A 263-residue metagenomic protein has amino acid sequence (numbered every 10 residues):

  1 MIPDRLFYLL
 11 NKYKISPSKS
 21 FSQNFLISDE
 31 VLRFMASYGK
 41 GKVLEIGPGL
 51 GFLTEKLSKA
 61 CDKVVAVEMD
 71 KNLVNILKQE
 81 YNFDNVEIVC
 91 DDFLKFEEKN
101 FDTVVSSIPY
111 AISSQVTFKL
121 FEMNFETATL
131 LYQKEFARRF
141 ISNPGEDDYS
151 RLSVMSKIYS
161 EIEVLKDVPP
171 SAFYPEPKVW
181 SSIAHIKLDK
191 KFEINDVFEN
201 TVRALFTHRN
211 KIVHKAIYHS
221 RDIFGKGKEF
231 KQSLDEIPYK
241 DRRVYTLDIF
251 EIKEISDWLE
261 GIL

Functional and structural regions predicted by a protein language model:
M1-N200, A204, F250-L263: Catalytic cores of RNA-modifying enzymes
F206-L263: C-terminal lobe and adjacent flexible extensions of AdoMet/dcAdoMet transferase-like proteins
